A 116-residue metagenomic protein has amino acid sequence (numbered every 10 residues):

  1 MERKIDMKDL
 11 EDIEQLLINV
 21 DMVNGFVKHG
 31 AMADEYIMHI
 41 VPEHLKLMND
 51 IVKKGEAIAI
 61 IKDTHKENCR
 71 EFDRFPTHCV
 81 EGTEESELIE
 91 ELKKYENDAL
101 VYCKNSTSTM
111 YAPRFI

Functional and structural regions predicted by a protein language model:
M1-N105: Active-site acidic carboxylates
K104-I116: Alpha-helical scaffold elements lining the catalytic groove of polysaccharide deacetylases
